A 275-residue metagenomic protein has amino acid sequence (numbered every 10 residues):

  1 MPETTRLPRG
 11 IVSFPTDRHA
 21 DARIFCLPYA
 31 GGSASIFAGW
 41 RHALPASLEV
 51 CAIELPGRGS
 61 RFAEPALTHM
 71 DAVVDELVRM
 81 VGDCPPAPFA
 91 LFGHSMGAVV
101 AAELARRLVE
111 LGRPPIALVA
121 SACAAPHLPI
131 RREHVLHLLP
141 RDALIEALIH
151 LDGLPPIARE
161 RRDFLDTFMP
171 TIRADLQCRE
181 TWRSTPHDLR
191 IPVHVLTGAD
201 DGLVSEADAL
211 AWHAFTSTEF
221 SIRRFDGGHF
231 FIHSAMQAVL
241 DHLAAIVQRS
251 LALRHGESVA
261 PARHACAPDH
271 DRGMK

Functional and structural regions predicted by a protein language model:
M1-F92, M96-C266, H270-K275: Domain-scale detector for complete catalytic domains at protein termini or as standalone homologs
